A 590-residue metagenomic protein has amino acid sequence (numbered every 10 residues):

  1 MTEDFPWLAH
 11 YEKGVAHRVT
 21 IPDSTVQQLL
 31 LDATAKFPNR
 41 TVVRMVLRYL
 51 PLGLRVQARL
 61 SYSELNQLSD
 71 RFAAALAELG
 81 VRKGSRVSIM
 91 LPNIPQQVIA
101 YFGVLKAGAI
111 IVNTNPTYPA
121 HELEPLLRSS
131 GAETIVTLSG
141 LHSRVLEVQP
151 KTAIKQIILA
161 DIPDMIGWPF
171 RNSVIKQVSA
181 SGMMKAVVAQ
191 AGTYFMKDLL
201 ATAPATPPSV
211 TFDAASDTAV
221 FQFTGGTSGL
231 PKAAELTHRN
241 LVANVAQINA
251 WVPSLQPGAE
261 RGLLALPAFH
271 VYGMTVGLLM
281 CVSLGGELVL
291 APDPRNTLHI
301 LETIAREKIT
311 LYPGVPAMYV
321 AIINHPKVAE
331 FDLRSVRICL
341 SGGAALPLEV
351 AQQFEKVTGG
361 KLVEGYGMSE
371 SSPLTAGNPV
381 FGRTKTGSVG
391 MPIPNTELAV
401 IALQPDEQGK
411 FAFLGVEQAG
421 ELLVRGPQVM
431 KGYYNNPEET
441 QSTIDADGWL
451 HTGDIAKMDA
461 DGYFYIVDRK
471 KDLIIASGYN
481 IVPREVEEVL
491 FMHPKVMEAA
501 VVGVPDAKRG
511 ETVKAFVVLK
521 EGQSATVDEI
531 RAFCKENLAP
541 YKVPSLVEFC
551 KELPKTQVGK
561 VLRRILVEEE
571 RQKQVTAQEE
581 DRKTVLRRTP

Functional and structural regions predicted by a protein language model:
T20, V42-I94, V98-F102, P119-E124: Conserved AMP-binding/adenylate-forming core of the ANL superfamily
L76-V81, A203-S216, F221-L264, G286: Conserved adenylate-forming
E78, K106-A201, E521-Q523: Structural core segment of the AMP-binding/adenylate-forming
Y118, T137, Y312, G426 (+6 more regions): AMP-binding/adenylate-forming catalytic core of the ANL superfamily
T137-E147, A160-W168, L266, I309-Q353 (+3 more regions): Adenylate-forming
A160, E536-K560, D581-T589: AMP-binding/adenylate-forming catalytic domain of the ANL superfamily
V242-R261, V271-T310, H325, L403: Conserved AMP-binding/adenylation subdomain of ANL enzymes
E287, A291, I338-C339, L346-V363 (+4 more regions): Conserved AMP-binding/adenylate-forming
